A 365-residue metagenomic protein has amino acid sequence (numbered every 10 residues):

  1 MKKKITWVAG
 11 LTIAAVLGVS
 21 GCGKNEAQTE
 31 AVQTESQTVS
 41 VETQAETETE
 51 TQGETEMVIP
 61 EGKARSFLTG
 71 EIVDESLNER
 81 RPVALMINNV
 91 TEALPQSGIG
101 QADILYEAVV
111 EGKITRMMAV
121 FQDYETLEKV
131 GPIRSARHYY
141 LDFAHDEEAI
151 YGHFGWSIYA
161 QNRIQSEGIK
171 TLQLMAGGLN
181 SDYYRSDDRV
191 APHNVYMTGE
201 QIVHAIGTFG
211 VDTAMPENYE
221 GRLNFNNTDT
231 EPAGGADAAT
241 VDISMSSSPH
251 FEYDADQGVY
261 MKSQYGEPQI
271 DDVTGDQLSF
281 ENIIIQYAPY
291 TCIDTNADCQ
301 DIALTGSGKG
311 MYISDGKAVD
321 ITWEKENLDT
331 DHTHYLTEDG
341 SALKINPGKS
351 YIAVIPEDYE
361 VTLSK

Functional and structural regions predicted by a protein language model:
M1-A9: Bacterial N-terminal signal peptides that target proteins for export
I13-V16: Processing junctions and N-termini across compartments
G18-G21: C-terminal motif of bacterial Sec signal peptides marking the signal peptidase cleavage site
G23-N25: Bacterial signal peptide processing site
V32, S36-S40, G53-I104, E111-K365: A surface/extracellular/periplasmic glyco- and lipid-processing/surface-interacting theme
Q44-E54: Ser/Thr/Gly/Pro-rich low-complexity, disordered linker/stalk segments of secreted and cell-surface proteins
